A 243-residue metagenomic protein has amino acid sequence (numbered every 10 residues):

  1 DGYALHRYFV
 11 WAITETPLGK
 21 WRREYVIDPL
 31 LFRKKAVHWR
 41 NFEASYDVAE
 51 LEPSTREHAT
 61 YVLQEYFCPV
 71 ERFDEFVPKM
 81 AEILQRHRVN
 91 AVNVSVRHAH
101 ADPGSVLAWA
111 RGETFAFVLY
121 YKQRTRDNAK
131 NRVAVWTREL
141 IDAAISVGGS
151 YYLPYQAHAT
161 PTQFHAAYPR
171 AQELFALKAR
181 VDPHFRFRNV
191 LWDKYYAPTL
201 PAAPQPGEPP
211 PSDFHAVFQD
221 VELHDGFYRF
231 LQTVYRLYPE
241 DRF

Functional and structural regions predicted by a protein language model:
D1-F243: Noncatalytic alpha-helical scaffold of FAD-dependent oxidoreductases
